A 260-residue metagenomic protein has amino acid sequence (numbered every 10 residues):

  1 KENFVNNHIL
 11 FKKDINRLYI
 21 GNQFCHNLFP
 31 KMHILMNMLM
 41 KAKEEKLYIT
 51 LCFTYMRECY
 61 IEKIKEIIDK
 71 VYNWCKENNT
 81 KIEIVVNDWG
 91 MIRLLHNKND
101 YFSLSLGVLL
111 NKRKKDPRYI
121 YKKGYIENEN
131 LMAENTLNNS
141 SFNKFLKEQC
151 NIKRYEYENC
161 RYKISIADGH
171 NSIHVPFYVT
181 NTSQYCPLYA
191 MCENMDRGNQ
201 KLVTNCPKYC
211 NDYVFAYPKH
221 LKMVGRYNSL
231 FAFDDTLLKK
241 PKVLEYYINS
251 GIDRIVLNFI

Functional and structural regions predicted by a protein language model:
K1-M38, L47-I260: Active-site pocket-lining/capping segments in soluble small-molecule metabolic enzymes
